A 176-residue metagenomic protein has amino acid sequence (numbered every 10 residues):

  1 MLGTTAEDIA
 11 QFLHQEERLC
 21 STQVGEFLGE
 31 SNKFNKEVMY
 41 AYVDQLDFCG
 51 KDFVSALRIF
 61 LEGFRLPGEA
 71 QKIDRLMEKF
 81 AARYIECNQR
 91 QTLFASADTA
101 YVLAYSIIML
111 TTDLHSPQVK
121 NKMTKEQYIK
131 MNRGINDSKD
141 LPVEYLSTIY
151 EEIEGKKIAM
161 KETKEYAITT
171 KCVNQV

Functional and structural regions predicted by a protein language model:
M1-R83, T92, Y101-L103, T112-V176: Catalytic and GAP-homology cores of small GTPase regulators
R90-S96: Eukaryotic intrinsically disordered and solvent-exposed regulatory patches
